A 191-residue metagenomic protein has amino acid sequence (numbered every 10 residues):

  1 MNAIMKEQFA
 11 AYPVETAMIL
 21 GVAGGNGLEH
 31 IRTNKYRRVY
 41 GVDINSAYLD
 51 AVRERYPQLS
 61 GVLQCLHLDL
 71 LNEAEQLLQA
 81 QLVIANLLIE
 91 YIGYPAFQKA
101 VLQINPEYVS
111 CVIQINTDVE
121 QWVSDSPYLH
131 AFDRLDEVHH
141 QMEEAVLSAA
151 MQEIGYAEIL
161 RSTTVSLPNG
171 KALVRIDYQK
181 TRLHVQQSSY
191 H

Functional and structural regions predicted by a protein language model:
M1-E15, N26, H30: Conserved alpha-helix/loop element of class I SAM-dependent methyltransferases that forms part of the SAM/SAH-binding
T16-N72: Class I SAM-dependent methyltransferase SAM/SAH-binding core
N72-L78: Short conserved loop adjoining the S-adenosyl-L-methionine
Q81-P95: A short SAM/SAH-binding and catalytic strip from SAM-dependent methyltransferases
P106-E120: Conserved beta-strand signature within the Rossmann-like core of class I S-adenosyl-L-methionine
N116-V138: Short, glycine-/aromatic-enriched active-site segment of Class I SAM-dependent methyltransferases
L135-G155: Short alpha-helix
R161-H191: Core SAM-dependent methyltransferase catalytic element
